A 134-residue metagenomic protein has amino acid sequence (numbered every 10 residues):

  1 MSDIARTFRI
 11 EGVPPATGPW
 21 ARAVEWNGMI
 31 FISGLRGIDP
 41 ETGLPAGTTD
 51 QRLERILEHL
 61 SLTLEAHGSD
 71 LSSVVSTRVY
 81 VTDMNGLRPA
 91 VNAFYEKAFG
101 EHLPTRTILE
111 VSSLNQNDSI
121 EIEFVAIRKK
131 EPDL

Functional and structural regions predicted by a protein language model:
M1-E58, L62-V75, V81-L134: N-terminal presequence-like segments and the immediate start of the first folded domain
